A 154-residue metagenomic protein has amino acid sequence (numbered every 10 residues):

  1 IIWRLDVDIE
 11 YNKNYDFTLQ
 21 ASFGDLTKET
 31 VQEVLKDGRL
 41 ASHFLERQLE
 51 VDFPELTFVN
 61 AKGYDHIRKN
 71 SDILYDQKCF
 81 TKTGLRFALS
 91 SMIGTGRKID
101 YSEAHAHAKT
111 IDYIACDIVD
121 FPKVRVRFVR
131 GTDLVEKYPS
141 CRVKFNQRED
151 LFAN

Functional and structural regions predicted by a protein language model:
I1-N154: Nucleic-acid endonuclease domains
